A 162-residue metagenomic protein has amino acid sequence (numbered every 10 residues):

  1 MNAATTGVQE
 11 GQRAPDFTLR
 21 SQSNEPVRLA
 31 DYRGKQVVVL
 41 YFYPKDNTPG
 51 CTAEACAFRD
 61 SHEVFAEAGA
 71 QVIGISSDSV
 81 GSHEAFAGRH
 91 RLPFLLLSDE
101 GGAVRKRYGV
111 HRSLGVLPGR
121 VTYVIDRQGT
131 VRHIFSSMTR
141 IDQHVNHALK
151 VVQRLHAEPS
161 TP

Functional and structural regions predicted by a protein language model:
M1-P162: Chalcogenol-based redox active-site neighborhoods
